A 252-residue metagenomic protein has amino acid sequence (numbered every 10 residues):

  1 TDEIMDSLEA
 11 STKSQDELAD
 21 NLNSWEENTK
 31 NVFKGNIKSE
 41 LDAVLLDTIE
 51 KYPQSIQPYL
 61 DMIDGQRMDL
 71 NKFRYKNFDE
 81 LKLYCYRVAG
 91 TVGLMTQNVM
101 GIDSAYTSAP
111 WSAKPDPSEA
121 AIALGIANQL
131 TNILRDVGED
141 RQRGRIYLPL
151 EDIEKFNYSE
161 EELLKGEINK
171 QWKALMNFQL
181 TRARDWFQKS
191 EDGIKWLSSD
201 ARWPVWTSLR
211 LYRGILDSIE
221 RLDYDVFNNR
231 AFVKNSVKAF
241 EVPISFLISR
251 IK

Functional and structural regions predicted by a protein language model:
T1-N128, L134, G138-K252: Catalytic cores of Mg2+-dependent Asp-rich isoprenoid enzymes
